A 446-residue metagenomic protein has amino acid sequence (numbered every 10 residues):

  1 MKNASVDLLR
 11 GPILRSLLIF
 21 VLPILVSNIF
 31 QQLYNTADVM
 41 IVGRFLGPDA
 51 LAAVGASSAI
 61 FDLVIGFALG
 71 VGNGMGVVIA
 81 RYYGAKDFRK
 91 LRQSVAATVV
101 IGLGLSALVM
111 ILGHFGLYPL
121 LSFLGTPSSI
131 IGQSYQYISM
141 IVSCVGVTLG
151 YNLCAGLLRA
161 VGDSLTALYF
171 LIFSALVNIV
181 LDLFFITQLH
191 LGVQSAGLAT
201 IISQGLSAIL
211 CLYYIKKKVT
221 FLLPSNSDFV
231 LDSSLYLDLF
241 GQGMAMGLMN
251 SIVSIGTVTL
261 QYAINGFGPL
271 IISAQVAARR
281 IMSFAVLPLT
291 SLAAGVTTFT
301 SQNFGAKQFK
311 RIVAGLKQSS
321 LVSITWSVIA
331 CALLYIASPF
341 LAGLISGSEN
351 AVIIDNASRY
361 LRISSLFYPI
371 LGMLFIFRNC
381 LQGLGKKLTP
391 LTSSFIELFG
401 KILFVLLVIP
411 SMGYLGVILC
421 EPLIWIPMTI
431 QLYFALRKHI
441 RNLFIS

Functional and structural regions predicted by a protein language model:
M1-V21, I79-G146, Q188-M244, T300-F367 (+1 more regions): Short alpha-helical transmembrane segments in multi-pass integral membrane proteins
R10, L14-L33, A37, I60-F67 (+7 more regions): Residue-level signal for short hydrophobic patches within transmembrane helices of multi-pass membrane transporters
I19-D38, M140, Y151, S174 (+4 more regions): Transmembrane helical elements of multi-pass membrane transporters/channels
I24, N28, M40, V77 (+15 more regions): Transmembrane alpha-helix boundary and packing residues in multipass membrane permease domains and related
I29, L33-A52, L121-S128, F184-L191 (+5 more regions): Helix-terminus/linker motif at the lipid-water interface of multi-pass membrane proteins
L51-I111, T148-A167, Q275-S338, L371-S393: Small-residue-rich hydrophobic transmembrane alpha-helices
L63-G66, N178-D182, S207-L212, F284-L287 (+3 more regions): Hydrophobic transmembrane alpha-helices of multi-pass small-molecule transporters
G72, M140-R159, A167-A175, A196-I209 (+4 more regions): Short runs within selected transmembrane alpha-helices of multi-pass transporters and secretion channels
